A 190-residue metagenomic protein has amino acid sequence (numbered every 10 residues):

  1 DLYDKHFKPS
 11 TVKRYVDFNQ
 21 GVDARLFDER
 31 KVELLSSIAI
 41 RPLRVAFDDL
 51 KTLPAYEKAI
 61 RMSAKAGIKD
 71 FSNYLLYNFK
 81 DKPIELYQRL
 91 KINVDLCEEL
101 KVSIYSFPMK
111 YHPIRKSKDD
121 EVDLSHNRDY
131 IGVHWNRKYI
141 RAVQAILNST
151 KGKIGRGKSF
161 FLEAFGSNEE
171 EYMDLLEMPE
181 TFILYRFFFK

Functional and structural regions predicted by a protein language model:
D1-A59, D70-Y77, S103-F107: Core AdoMet radical
A64-G67, N78-K190: Auxiliary Fe-S-binding modules of radical SAM enzymes
